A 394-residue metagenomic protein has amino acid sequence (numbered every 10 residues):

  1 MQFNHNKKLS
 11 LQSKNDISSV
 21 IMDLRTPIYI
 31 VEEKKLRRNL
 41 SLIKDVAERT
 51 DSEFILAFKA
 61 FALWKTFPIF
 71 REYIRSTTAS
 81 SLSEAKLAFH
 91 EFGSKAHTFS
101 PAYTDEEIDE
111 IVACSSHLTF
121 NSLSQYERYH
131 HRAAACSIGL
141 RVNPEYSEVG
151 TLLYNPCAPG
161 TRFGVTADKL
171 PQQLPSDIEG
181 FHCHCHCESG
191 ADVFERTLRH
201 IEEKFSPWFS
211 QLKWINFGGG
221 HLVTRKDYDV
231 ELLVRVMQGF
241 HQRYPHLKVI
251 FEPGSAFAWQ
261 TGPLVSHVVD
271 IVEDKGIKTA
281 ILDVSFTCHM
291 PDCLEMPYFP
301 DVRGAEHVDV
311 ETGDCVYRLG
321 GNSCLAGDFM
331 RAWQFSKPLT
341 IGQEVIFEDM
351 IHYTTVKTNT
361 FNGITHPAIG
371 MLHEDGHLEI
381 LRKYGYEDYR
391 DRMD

Functional and structural regions predicted by a protein language model:
M1-I17: Acidic, low-complexity proline/glycine-rich segments
S13-G93, F99-Y103, S285, F335-I341 (+2 more regions): N-terminal capping/small domains of soluble enzymes
S52-W214, Y228, G239: Active-site-proximal beta-alpha core segment in soluble small-molecule metabolic enzymes
C185-H186, I215-T224, P253-A256: Glycine-rich beta-strand-to-loop/alpha-helix junction loops that act as flexible
G190-R196, T224-L233, Q260-D270, A332-F335: Short glycine/threonine-rich loop-to-helix capping motif typified by GTGT followed within a few residues by an Asp-Pro
E203, F209-L212, L232-Y244, D274 (+1 more regions): Acidic/histidine-enriched ion/cofactor-binding microenvironments in catalytic or ligand-binding pockets
P253-D394: Charged (often Lys/Glu-rich) extended helix/loop segments that serve as interaction or gating elements
